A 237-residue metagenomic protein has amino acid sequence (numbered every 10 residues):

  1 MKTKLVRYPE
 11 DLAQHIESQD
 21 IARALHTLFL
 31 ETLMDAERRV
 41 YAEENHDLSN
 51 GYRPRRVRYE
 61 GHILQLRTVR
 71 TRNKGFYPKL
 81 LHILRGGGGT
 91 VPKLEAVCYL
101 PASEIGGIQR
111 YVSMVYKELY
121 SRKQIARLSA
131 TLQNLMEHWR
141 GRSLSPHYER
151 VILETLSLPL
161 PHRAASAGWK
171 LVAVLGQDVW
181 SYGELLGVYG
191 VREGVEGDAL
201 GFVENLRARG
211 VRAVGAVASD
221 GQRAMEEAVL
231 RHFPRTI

Functional and structural regions predicted by a protein language model:
M1-I83: Short, conserved DNA-binding cores of transcription-related domains
K2, Q109-M114, E193, R207: A detector of single, family-specific signature residues that are central to catalytic or substrate-handling motifs
Y8-P9, F29, N45, N50-R53 (+2 more regions): Electropositive nucleic-acid engagement tracts
A22, H26, L30, V91 (+2 more regions): Hydrophobic (often cysteine-bearing) scaffold residues that line and stabilize catalytic clefts of nucleotide/cofactor
M34, N73, E95, I108 (+3 more regions): Residue-level signature of catalytic and energy-coupling elements of molecular machines, predominantly ATP/GTP-dependent
Q65-R72, K79-R85, T90, E118-L119 (+3 more regions): RNase H-like nuclease fold core
T90-A102: Short, amphipathic alpha-helical "recognition" segments used to contact nucleic acids or chromatin
